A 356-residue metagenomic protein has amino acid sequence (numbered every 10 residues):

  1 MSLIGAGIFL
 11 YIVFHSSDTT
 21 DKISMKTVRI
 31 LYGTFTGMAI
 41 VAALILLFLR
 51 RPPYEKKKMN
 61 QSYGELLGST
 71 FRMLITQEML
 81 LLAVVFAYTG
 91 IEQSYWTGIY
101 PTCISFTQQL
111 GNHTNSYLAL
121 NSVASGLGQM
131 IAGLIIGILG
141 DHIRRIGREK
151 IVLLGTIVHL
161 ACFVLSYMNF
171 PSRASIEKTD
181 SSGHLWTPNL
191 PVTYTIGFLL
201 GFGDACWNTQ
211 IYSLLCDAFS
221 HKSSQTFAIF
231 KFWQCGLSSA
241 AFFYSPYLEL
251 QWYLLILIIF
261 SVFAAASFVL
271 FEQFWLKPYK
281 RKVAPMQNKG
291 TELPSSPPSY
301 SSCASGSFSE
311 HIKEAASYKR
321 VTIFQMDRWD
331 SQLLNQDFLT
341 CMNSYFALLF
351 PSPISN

Functional and structural regions predicted by a protein language model:
M1-S17, S122-A132, F230-Y244: Glycine-rich segments within core transmembrane alpha-helices of 12-TM secondary carriers
F14, D18-T19, L47-K58, D141-R145 (+3 more regions): Transmembrane helix-loop junctions in multipass membrane proteins, especially transporters and channels
R29-L47, L254-F271: Symmetry-related core transmembrane helices of the 12-TM Major Facilitator Superfamily/SLC fold
V41-F227: Membrane-interfacial loop- and helix-cap regions that link adjacent transmembrane helices in polytopic membrane proteins
K57-G68, Y279-I323: Non-transmembrane, juxtamembrane loop and terminal tail segments of multi-pass eukaryotic membrane proteins
P191-F274: C-terminal transmembrane module of eukaryotic multi-pass membrane proteins
L333: Cationic, low-complexity basic patches in intrinsically disordered or flexible, solvent-exposed regions
